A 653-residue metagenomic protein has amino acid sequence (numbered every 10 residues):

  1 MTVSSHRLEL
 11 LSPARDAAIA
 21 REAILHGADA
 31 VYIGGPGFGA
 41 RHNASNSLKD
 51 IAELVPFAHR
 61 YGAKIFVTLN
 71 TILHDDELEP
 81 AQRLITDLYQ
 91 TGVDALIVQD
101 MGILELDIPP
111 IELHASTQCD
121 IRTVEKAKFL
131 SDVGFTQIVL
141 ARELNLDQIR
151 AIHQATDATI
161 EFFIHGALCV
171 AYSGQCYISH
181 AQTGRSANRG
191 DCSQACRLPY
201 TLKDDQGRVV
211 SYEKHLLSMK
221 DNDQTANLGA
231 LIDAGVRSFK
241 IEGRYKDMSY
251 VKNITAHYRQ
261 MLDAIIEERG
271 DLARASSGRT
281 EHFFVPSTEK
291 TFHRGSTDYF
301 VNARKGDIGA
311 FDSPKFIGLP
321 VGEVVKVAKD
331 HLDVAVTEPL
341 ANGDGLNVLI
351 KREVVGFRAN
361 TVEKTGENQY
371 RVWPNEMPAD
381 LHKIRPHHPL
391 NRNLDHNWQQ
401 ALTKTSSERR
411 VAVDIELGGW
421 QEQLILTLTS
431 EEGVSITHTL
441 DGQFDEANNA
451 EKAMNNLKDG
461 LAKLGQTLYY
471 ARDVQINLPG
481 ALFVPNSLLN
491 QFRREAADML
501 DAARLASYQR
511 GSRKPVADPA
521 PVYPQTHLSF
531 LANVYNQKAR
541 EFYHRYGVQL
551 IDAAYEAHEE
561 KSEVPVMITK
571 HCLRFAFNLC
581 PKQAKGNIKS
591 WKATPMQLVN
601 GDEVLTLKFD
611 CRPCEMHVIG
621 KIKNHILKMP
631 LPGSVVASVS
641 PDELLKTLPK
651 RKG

Functional and structural regions predicted by a protein language model:
M1-H26, A30-I33, G37-A40, L54-V55 (+4 more regions): Surface-exposed amphipathic alpha-helical tracts and adjacent flexible/coil segments at the periphery of soluble enzymes
N43-A52: Aromatic- and glycine-enriched glycan-recognition loops and surfaces that form the carbohydrate-binding subsites
Q99-I103: Short, polar loop motifs at secondary-structure junctions
L104-P109: Short active-site loop/helix that positions an aromatic residue
T117: Residues at the C-termini of beta-strands that transition into short coil/loop
R122-K126: Short, glycine/polar-rich helix-capping loops at beta-to-alpha or helix-loop-helix junctions that flank or form
